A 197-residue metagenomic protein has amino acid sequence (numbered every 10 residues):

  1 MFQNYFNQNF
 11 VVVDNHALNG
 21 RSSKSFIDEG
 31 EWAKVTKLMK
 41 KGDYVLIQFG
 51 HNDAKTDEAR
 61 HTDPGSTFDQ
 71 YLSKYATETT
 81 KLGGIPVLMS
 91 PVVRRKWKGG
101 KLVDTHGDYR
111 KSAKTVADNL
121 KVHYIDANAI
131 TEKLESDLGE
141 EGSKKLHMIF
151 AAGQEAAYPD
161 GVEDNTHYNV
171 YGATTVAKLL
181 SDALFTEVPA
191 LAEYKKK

Functional and structural regions predicted by a protein language model:
M1, R21-S22, D126: Short, solvent-exposed coil/turn linker segments
M1-A17, A33-K41: Serine-esterase "nucleophile elbow" of acetyl-processing enzymes
H16-R21, R60-H61: Short, basic, glycine/proline-bearing loop/turn elements
G20-S23, K98-G100: Short linear motifs at secondary-structure transitions and domain/linker junctions
S22-G30: Structural motif
G30-T174, K178-K196: Alpha-helical cap/lid subdomain in secreted, periplasmic, or secretory-pathway luminal O-acyl-processing enzymes
